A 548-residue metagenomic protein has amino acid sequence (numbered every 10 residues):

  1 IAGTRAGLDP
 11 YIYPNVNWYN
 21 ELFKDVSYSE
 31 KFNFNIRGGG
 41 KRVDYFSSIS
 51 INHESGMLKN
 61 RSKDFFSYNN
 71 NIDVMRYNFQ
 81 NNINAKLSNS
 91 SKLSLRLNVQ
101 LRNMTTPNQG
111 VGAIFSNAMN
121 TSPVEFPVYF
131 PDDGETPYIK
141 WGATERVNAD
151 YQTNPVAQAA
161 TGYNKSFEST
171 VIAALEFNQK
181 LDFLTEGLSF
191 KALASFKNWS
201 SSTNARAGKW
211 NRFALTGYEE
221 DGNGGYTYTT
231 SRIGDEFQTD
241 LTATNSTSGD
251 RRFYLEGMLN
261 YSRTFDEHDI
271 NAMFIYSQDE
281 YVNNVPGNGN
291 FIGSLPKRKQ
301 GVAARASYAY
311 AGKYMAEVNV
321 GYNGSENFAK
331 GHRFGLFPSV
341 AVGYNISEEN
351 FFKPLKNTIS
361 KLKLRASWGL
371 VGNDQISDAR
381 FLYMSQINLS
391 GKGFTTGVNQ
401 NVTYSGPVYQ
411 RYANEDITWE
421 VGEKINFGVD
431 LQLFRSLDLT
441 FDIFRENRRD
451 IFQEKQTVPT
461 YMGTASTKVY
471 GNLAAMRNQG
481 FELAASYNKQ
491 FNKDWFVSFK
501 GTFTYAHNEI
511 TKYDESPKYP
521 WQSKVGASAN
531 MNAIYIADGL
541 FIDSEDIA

Functional and structural regions predicted by a protein language model:
I1-R61, T244: Residues embedded in well-ordered regular secondary structure
I1-Y11, N70, S88-G110, S516-Y519: N-terminal, post-signal-peptide soluble/periplasmic segments of Gram-negative outer-membrane pore/transport systems
A2-N17, K31, N117-Q152: Acidic, glycine-rich flexible loop segments
E30, N82-S91, R96-L101, S116 (+4 more regions): Extracellular/periplasmic, surface-exposed regions of secreted and cell-surface proteins
R61-Y68: Flexible, solvent-exposed loop segments that connect beta-strands
R212: Active-site-proximal polar cores
I542-A548: Short, intrinsically disordered, charge-balanced linker/junction segments flanking boundaries in proteins
